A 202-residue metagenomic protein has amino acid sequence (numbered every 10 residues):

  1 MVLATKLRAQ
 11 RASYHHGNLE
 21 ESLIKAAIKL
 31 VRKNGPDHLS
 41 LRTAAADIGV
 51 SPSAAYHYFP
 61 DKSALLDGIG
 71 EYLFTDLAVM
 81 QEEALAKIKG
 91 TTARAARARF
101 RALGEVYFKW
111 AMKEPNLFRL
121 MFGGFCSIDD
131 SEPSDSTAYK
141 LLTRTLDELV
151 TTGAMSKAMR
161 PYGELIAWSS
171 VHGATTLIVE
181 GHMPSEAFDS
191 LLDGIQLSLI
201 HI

Functional and structural regions predicted by a protein language model:
M1-N18, L85-K89, A93: N-terminal intrinsically disordered/low-complexity leader segments
L19-I28, A44, I69-L73, L77 (+2 more regions): Generic hydrophobic, amphipathic alpha-helix propensity
S22, A26, L30-A64, G68: Helix-turn-helix
E82-L117, Y139, A167: Hydrophobic alpha-helical connector segments
W110, I128-A154, P161-I166, L192-L197: Amphipathic alpha-helical packing segments from all-alpha helical-bundle domains
W110-I128, T176-P184: Amphipathic alpha-helical segments used for helix-helix packing
I200-I202: Conserved small/polar residues in nucleotide/adenosyl-binding loops
